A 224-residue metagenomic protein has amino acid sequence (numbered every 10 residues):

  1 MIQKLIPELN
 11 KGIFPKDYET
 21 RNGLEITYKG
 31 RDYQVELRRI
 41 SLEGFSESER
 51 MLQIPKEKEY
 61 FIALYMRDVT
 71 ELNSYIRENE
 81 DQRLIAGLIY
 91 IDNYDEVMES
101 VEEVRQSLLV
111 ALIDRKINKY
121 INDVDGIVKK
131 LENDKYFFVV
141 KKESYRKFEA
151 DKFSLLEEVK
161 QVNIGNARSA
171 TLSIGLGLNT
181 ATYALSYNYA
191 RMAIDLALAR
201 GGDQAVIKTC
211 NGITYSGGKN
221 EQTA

Functional and structural regions predicted by a protein language model:
M1-R21, R105-Q106: PAS-family sensory domains
K11-E71, A170-G175: PAS-family sensory/regulatory modules and their coupling/dimerization elements
D32-E36, K130-F137, I164-M192, D203-C210: A short glycine-enriched loop-to-beta-strand structural element that forms part of the catalytic core of nucleotide
E43-V104, A199, K208-T223: Sensory coupling linkers of modular signal transduction proteins
I76-N79, E149, F153-L156, N179-Q204 (+1 more regions): Catalytic-core segments of nucleotide cyclases and related cyclic-nucleotide turnover enzymes
V97-L112, K147: Conserved catalytic/dimerization core of cyclic nucleotide/dinucleotide signaling enzymes
R115-S144, I164-R168: Conserved helix-loop-beta segment at the catalytic/binding core of cyclic-nucleotide signaling proteins
K141-V162: Extended, non-globular alpha-helical segments
